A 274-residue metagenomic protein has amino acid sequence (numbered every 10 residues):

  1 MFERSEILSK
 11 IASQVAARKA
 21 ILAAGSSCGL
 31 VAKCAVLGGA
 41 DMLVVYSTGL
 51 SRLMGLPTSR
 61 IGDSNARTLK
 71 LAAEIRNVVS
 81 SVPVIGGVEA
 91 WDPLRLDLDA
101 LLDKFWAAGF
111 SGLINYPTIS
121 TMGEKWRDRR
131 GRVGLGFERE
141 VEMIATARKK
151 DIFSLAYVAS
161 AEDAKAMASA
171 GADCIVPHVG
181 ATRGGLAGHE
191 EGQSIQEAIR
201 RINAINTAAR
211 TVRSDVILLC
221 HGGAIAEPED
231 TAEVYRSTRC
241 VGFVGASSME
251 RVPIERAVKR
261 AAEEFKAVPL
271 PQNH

Functional and structural regions predicted by a protein language model:
M1-I61, I75, D92, A267: N-terminal capping/small domains of soluble enzymes
F2-I11, G55-G86, A108, R129-A159 (+3 more regions): Alpha-helix-loop-beta-strand connector modules within alpha/beta enzyme cores
A16, V36, W106, R148 (+2 more regions): Anion (oxyanion) recognition and catalysis
L22-S26, L43-V45, V84-V88, L113-N115 (+4 more regions): Hydrophobic faces of well-ordered beta-strands that scaffold small-molecule active sites in alpha/beta enzyme cores
S27-L30, G49, A90-D92, I119-T121 (+4 more regions): Active-site-proximal loop/turn and secondary-structure-junction residues that shape catalytic pockets, frequently
C28-G38, P93-K104, S160-G171, C220-C240: Catalytic cores of alpha/beta
M42-G55, A107-G123, C174-H189, S237-A261: Glycine-rich phosphate-binding active-site loops on the catalytic face of alpha/beta enzymes
T118-V141, E162-G192: Histidine/lysine/aspartate-rich catalytic loop segments that bind and position anionic ligands
